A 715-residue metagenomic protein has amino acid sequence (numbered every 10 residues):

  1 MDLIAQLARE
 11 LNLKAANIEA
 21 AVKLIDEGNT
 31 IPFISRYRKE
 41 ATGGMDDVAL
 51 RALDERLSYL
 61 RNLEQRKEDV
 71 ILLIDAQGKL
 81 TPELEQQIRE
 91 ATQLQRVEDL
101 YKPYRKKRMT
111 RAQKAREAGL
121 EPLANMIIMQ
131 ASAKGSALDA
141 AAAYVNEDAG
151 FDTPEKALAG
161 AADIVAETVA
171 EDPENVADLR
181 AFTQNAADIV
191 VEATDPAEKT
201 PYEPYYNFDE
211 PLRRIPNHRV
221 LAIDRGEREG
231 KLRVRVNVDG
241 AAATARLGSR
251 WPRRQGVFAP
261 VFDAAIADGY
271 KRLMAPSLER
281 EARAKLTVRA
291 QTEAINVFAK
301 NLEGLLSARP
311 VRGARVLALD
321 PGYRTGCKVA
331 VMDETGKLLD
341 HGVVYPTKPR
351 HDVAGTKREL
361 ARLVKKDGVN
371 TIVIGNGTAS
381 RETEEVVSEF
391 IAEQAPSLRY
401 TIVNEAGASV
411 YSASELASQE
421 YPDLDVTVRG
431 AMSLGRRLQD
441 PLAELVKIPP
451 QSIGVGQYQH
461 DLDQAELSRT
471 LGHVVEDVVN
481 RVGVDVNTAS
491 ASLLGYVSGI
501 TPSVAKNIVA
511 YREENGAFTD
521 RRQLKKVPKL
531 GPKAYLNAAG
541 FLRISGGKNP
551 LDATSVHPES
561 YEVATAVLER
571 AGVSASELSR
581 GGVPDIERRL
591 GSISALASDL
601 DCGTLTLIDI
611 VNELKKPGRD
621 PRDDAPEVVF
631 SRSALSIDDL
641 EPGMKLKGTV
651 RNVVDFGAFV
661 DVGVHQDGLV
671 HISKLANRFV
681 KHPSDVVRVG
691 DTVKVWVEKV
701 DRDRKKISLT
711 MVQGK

Functional and structural regions predicted by a protein language model:
N12, R309-V311, E476-A510, R632-V670 (+1 more regions): C-terminal accessory/binding modules appended to enzymatic or scaffolding proteins
K23-D26, P103, K114-E117, A222-G226 (+15 more regions): Replace "in large, NTP-powered and nucleic-acid-processing enzymes" with "in large, NTP-powered factors and other
T30-I31, D46-D148, D340, R481-D624 (+3 more regions): Accessory alpha-helical DNA-binding modules that contact the DNA backbone or grooves
F33, A49-A52, Y59, L63-A318 (+2 more regions): Duplex nucleic acid-engaging cores and interfaces of nucleic-acid transaction enzymes
R96, L100, T401, G407 (+2 more regions): Long, charge-rich intrinsically disordered scaffolds of nucleic-acid metabolism proteins
A140-P154, N207-P211, R225, R235-N237 (+5 more regions): Low-complexity, acidic/Ser/Thr- and charged residue-rich accessory regions of DNA metabolism proteins
A181-I189, L319-Y323, G377-A379, V403-V410 (+5 more regions): A glycine-rich phosphate-binding loop feature that marks nucleotide/adenosyl-phosphate handling sites
E281-A299, S452-G483, A597-P642: Long, charged amphipathic helices and adjacent flexible linkers at domain junctions
